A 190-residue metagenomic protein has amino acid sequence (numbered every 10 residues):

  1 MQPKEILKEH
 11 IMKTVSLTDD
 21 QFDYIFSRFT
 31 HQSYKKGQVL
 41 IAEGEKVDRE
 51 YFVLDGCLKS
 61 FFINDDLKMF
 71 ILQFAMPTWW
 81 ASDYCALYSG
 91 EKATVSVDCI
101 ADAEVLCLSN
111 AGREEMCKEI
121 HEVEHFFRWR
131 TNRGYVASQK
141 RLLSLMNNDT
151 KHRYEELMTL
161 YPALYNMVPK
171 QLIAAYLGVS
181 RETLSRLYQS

Functional and structural regions predicted by a protein language model:
M1-T30: Cyclic nucleotide-binding regulatory module and flanking cytosolic helices
I6-K8, R133-L143: Short, Lys/Arg-enriched N-terminal segment that forms or immediately precedes the first helix of a structured domain
T30, V39, C57-F62, E104-V105: Short beta-strand segments in beta-sandwich/barrel cores
G37, D48-K59, P77-T78: Glycine- and acidic-residue-biased ligand/ion/polar-headgroup-sensing regions
L40-E45: Short phosphate-coordinating micro-motif centered on Lys-Gly-acidic
I71-N132: Cyclic-nucleotide recognition modules
E119-I120, S138, L160-Y165: Basic, amphipathic alpha-helical hairpins
N148-S190: Phosphate-/nucleic-acid-contacting segments
